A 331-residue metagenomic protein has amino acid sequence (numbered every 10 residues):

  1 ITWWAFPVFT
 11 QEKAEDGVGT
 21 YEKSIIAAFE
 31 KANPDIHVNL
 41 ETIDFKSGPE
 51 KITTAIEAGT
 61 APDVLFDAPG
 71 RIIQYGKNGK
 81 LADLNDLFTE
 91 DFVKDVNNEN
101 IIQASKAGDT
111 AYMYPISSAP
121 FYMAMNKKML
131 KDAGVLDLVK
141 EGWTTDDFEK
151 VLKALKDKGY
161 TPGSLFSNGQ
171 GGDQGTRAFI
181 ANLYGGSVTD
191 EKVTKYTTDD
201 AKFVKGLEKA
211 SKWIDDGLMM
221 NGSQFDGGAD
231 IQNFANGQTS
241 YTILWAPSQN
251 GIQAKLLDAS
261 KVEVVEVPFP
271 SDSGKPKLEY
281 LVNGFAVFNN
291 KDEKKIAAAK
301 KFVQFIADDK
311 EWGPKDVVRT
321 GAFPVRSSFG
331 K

Functional and structural regions predicted by a protein language model:
I1-Q74, D137, S273, K294: Conserved N-terminal structural module of periplasmic/extracytoplasmic solute-binding proteins
F6-P7, D67-R71, A119, G227 (+2 more regions): Beta->alpha turn/N-cap motifs
K31, D35, T89-F92, S105-G172 (+4 more regions): Helix-loop-helix "hinge/cap" segment bordering the ligand-binding cleft or interdomain interface
I36, I56-D67, K80-A82, Y160-T161 (+1 more regions): Alpha-to-beta junction loops
T42-K51, W143-E149, G222-N236: Short helix-initiation/N-cap motifs at beta->coil->alpha
D44, P69-Y122, D147, G175-A181 (+1 more regions): Hinge/lid segment of periplasmic solute-binding proteins
A133, D216, K255-S327: Extracytoplasmic/periplasmic substrate-recognition and gating elements
D199-D258, A298-F305, K310-V318: Ligand-binding pocket segment of bilobal, Venus flytrap-like solute-binding proteins
